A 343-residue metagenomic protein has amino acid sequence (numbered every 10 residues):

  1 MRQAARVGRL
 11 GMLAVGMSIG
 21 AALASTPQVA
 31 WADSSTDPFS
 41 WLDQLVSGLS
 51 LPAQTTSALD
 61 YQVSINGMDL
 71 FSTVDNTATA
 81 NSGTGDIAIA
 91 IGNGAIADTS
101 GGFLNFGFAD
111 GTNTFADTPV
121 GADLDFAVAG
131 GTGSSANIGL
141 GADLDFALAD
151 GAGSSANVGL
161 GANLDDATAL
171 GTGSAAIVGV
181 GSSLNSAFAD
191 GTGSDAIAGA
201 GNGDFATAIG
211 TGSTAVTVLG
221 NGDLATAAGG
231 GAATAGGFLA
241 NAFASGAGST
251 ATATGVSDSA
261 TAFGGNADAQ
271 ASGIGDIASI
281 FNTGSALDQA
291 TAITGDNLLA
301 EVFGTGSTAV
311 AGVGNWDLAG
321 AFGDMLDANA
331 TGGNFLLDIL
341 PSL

Functional and structural regions predicted by a protein language model:
M1-W31: Bacterial Sec-dependent N-terminal signal peptides
A32-F39: Cleaved targeting-peptide boundary
D43, G48-L343: Periodic small-residue-enriched repeat registers in elongated scaffold domains
